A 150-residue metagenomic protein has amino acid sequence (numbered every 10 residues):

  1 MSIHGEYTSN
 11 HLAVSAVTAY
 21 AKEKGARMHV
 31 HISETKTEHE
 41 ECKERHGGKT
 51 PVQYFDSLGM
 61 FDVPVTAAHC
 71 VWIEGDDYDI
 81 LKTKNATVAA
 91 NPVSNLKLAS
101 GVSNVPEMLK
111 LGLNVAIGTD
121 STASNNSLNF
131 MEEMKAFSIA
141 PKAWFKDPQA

Functional and structural regions predicted by a protein language model:
M1-T87, A99-V115: Histidine/acidic residue-rich metal-binding segments in metalloenzymes
E34, P92-L96, S121-A123: Short, acidic/turn-prone active-site loops that include or flank metal/cofactor- and phosphate-binding residues
S57-P64, P106-A150: His/Asp/Glu-enriched, well-ordered alpha-helical/loop segment that forms or immediately abuts the divalent-metal
C70, N91, F137-I139: Generic beta-structure capping elements
K97-V102, N126-L128: Short, charged, surface-exposed secondary-structure boundary motifs
